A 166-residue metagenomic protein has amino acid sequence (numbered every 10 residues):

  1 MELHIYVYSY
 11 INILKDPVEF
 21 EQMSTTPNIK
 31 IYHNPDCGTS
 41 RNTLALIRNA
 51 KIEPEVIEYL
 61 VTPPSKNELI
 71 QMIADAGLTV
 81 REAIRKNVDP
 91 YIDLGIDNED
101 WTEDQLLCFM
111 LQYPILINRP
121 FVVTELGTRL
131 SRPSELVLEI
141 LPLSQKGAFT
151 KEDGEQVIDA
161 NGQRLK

Functional and structural regions predicted by a protein language model:
E2-N12: Compositionally biased low-complexity segments enriched in histidine and/or tyrosine
Y6, P17, Q156-V157: Detector for intrinsically disordered, low-structure N-terminal pre-sequences
S9, K15-E19, K51: Intrinsically disordered and other compositionally biased segments
Y10, S24, L111, L116-N118 (+1 more regions): Non-globular targeting/processing and membrane-anchoring segments
L14-D36, L44, G162-R164: Extracytoplasmic thiol/disulfide redox context detector
K30-P35, T39-E103: Structural alpha/beta surface segment adjacent to cysteine/selenocysteine redox centers across thiol/disulfide enzymes
I70, C108, E135: Active-site phosphate/pyrophosphate- and oxyanion-stabilizing loops and adjacent acidic/basic residues in soluble
E82, D93, D97-E125: Compact, basic/aliphatic-enriched, mixed alpha/beta core segments that act as assembly/interaction modules in small
